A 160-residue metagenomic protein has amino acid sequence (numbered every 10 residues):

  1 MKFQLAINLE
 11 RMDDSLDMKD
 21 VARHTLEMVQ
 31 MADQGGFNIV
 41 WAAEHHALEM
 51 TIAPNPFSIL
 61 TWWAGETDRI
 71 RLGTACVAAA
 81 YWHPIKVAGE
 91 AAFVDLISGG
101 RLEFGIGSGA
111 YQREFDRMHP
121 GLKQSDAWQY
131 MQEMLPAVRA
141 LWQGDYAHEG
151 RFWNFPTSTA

Functional and structural regions predicted by a protein language model:
M1-L72: N-terminal beta1-alpha1-beta2 module of alpha/beta enzyme domains
N8-M12, H45, V77-A79, G107-Y111: Active-site beta-loop-alpha junctions enriched in small/polar residues
D13, E44, A75, M118-K123: Short amphipathic alpha-helical segments at helix-loop
L16, D20, W82, D126: Short, surface-exposed alpha-helical recognition segments that flank or form part of ligand/macromolecule-binding
A32, G36, C76-V77, K123 (+1 more regions): Alpha-helical structural elements
M50, T74-W82: Active-site nucleophile and cofactor-binding loops and adjacent substrate-binding regions of central metabolic enzymes
W62-E66, L72-A75, G99-L102, G107: Amphipathic repeat-derived elements
H83-A160: Internal, glycine-rich beta/alpha segment that forms the wall or movable "lid" of small-molecule/cofactor binding
